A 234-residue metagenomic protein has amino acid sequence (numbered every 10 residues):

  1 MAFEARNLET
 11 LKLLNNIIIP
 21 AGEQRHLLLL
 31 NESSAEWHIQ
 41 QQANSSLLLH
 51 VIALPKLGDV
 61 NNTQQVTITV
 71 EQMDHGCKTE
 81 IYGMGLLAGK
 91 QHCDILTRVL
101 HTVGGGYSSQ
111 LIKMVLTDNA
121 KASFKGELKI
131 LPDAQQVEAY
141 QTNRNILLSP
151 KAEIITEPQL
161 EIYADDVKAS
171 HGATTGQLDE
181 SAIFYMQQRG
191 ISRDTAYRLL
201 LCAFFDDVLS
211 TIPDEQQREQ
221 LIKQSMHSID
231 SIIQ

Functional and structural regions predicted by a protein language model:
M1-F184, Q188-R189, E219-Q220, Q224-Q234: Conserved beta-strand/loop scaffold segments within soluble protein domains that form the structured core and edges
T174-D214: Internal helix-turn-beta structural module
